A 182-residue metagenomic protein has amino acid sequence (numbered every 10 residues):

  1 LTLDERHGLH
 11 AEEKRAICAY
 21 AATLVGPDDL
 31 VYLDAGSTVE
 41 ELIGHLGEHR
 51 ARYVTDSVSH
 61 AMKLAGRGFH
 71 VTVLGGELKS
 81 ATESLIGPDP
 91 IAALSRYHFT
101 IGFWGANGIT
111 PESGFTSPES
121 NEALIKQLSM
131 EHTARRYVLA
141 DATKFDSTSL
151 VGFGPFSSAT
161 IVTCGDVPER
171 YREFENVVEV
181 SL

Functional and structural regions predicted by a protein language model:
L1-A35, I43-E48, R52-Y53, L64-F69: HTH-adjacent hinge/linker in prokaryotic transcriptional regulators
K14-C18, V39, G87-P90, E122: Amphipathic coiled-coil/heptad-repeat helices and related helical stalk/stem segments that mediate oligomerization
S37-T38, H60: A generic "binding-loop/recognition-motif" signal
S59-L182: Conserved phosphate- and dinucleotide-binding cores of soluble alpha/beta proteins, encompassing both enzyme active
